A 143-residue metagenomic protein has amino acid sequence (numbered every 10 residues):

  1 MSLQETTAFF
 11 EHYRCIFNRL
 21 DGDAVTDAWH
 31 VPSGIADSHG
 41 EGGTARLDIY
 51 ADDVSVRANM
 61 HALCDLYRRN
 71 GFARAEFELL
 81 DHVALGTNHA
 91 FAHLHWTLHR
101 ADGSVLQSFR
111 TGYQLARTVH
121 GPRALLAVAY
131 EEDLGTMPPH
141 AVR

Functional and structural regions predicted by a protein language model:
M1-V31, I35, A141-R143: Short, low-complexity N-terminal intrinsically disordered segments enriched in polar/charged residues
Y13, V25-T26, V56, A92 (+1 more regions): Hydrophobic pocket/interface hotspot
D23-L80, N88: A solvent-exposed, acidic/Ser-Thr-rich amphipathic alpha-helical stretch
W29-H30, W96-L98, V128-E131: Short beta-strand segments enriched in hydrophobic/aromatic residues within well-folded beta-rich domains
H61-C64, H93-L98: Short Pro/Gly-enriched beta-strand edge/turn motifs at strand-loop
F77-V83, H95-L98, R110-R117: Hydrophobic/aromatic beta-strand elements that line small-molecule binding cavities or substrate pockets in beta-rich
L98-L106: Short, cysteine-centered beta-strand-loop-beta hairpins and adjacent loop/turn segments enriched in charged/polar
L106-R143: Short beta-strand edge/turn micro-motifs at domain boundaries
